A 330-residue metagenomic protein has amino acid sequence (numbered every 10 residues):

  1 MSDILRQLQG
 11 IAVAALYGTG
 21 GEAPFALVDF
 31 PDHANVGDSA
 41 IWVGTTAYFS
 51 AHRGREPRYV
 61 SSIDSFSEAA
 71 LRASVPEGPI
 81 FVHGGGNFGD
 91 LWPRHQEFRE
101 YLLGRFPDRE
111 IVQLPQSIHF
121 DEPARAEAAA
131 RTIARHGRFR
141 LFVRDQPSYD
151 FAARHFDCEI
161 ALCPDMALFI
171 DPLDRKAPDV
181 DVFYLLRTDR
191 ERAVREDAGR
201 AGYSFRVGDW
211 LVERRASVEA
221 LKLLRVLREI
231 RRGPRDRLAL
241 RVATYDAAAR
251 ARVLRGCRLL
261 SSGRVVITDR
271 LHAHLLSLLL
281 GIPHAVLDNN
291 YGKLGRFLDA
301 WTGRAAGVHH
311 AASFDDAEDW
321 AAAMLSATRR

Functional and structural regions predicted by a protein language model:
M1-R330: Active-site anion-handling motifs in enzyme catalytic cores
